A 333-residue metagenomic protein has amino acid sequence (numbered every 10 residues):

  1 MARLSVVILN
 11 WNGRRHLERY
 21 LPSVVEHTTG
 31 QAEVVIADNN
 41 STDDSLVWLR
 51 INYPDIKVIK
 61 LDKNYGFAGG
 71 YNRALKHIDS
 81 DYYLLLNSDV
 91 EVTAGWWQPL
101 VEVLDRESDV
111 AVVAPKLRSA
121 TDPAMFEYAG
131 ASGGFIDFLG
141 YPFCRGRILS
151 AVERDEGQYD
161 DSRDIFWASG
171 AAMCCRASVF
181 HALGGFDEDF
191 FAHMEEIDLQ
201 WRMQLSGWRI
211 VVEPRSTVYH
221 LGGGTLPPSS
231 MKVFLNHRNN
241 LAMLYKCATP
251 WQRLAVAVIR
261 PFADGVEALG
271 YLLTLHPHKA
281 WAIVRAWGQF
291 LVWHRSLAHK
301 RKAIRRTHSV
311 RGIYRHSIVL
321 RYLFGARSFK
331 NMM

Functional and structural regions predicted by a protein language model:
V7, S206-K302, T307-S317: Active-site-adjacent helix/loop segment of glycosyltransferases that harbors family-specific signature motifs
S23, D38-V47, K63: A conserved acidic beta->alpha catalytic loop
S23-Q31: Short, acidic, metal-binding catalytic loop of nucleotide-sugar glycosyltransferases
Q31-N40, I59-L61: Short beta-strand/loop segment that forms part of the nucleotide-sugar
K60-I78, S88-V90, P99: Glycine-rich, basic loop-to-helix element that forms the pyrophosphate-binding segment of sugar-nucleotide handling
Y83: Short aromatic/hydrophobic "clamp" motif used to bind/position activated sugar donors
E91-Y141: Conserved donor NDP-sugar-binding/catalytic core segment of glycosyltransferases
D160-T217: A short, conserved alpha-helix in the catalytic core of glycosyltransferases
